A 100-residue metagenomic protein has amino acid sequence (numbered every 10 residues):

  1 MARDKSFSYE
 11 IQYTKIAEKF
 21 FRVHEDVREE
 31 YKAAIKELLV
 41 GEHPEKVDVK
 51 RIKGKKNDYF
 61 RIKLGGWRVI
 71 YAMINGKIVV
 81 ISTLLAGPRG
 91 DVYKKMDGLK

Functional and structural regions predicted by a protein language model:
M1-D4, E10-I11, L64-W67, A72-K100: Enriched for short, Lys/Arg-rich terminal
M1-I35: Arg/Lys-rich, positively charged N-terminal/basic patches that mediate binding to nucleic acids
K15-K19, V47, I81: Positions in alpha-helical segments
I16, G54-N57, P88: Residues that form or immediately flank small-molecule/cofactor binding pockets and catalytic motifs
F20-V23, K50-R51, R61-K63, A72-I74: Short histidine-centered beta-strand/loop micro-motifs that create catalytic or ligand/metal-coordination sites
E25, E29, V47, D58-F60 (+2 more regions): Short alpha-helical segments used as structural interaction elements across diverse proteins
E37-R61: A short, surface-exposed loop/turn module that caps and links secondary-structure elements
